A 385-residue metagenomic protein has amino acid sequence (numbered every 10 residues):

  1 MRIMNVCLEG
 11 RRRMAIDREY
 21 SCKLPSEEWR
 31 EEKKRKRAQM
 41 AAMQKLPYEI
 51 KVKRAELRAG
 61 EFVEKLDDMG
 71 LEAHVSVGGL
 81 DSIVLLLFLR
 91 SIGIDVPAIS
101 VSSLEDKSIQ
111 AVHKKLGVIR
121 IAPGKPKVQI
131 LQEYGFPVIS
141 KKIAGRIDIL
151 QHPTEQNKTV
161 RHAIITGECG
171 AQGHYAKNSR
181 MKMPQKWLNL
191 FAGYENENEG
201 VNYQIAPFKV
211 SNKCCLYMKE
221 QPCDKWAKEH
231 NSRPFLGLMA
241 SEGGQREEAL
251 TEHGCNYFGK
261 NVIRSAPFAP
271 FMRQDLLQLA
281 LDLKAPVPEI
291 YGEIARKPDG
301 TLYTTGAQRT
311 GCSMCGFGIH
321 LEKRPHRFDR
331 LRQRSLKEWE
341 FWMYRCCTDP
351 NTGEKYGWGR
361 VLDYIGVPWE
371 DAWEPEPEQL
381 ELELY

Functional and structural regions predicted by a protein language model:
R2-D275, A280-D282: ATP-dependent adenylation/nucleotidyltransferase module used to activate substrates
N5-R11, A15-A41, L71-E72, K260-N261 (+1 more regions): ATP/NTP-dependent adenylation/nucleotidyl-transfer catalytic domains that generate, transfer, or process NMP-activated
